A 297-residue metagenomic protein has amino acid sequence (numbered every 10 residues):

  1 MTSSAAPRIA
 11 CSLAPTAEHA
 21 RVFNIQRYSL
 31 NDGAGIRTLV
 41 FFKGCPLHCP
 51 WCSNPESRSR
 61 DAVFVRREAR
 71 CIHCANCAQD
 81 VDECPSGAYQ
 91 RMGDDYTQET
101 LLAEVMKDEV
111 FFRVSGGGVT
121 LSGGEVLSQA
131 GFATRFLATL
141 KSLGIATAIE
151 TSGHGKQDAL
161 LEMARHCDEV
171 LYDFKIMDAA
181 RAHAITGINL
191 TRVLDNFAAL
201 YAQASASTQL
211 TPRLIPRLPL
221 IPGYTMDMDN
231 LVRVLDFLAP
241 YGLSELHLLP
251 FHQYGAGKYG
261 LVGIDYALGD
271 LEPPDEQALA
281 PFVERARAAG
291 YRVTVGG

Functional and structural regions predicted by a protein language model:
M1-A34, T208-Q209, L220-G297: Auxiliary Fe-S-binding modules of radical SAM enzymes
T16-I36, G44-V65: Short, charged low-complexity linear segments at domain edges
I25, P55, E68, Q98 (+3 more regions): Fold-independent oxyanion-binding glycine-rich loops and adjacent beta-strand/coil segments at enzyme active sites
G33, F41, S59, D80-D108 (+1 more regions): N-terminal-biased segments
L39-C52, V65-G87, G93, E125: Cysteine-centered iron-sulfur cluster-binding motifs in ferredoxin-type domains/subunits of redox enzymes
P85, M106, A198, A280-R287: Class I S-adenosyl-L-methionine
L102, M106-G260: Conserved AdoMet/S-adenosylmethionine-binding subsite of the radical SAM
